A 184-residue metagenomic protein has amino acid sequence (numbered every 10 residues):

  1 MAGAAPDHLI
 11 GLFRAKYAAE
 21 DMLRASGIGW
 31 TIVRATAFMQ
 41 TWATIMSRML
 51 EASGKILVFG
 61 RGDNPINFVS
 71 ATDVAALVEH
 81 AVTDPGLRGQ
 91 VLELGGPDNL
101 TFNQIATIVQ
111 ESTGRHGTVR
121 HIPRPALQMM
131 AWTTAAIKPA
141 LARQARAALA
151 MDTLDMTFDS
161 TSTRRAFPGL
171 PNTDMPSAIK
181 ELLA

Functional and structural regions predicted by a protein language model:
M1-A2: N-terminal Rossmann-like NAD(P)+-binding domain of SDR-like oxidoreductases, especially those catalyzing
A5-G117, Q128-I137: Oxidoreductase cofactor-interface core, primarily capturing Rossmann-like NAD(P)-dependent enzymes
L9, F13, R120, T153 (+1 more regions): A generic helix-loop boundary/linker signal
G117-P123: A short coil-to-beta-strand element that immediately follows conserved catalytic motifs
R124-A184: A hydrophobic C-terminal alpha-helical subdomain
